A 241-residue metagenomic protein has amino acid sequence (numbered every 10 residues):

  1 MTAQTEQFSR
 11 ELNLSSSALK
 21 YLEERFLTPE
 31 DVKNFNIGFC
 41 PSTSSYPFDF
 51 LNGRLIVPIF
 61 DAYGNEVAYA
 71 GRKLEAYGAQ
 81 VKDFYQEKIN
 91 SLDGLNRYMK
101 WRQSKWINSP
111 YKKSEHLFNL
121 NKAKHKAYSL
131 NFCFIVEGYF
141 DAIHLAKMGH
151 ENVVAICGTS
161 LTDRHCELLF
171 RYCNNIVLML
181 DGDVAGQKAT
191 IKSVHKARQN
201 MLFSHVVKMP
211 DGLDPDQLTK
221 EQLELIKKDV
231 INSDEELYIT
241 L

Functional and structural regions predicted by a protein language model:
M1-S16: Conserved active-site segments centered on acidic
K20-I37: Short, surface-exposed acidic
F26, C40-C173, A189-T190: Phosphate-handling DNA/RNA-contact segment within nucleic-acid enzymes
C133-I135, C173-A185, V207-K208: Acidic beta-strand-to-loop metal/phosphate-binding motif
F140, S160, D183-A185, P210-D214: Conserved nucleotide-binding/hydrolysis micro-motifs of P-loop NTPases
N152-V154, I176, F203-H205: Hydrophobic anchor at the start of a short beta-strand that flanks the dinucleotide cofactor-binding loop
R164-H165, A185, I191-Q199: Glycine-rich phosphate-binding loops that contact phosphosugars or nucleotide phosphates
H205-L241: C-terminal or mid-to-C-terminal helical accessory/interaction module adjacent to the motor/catalytic core
